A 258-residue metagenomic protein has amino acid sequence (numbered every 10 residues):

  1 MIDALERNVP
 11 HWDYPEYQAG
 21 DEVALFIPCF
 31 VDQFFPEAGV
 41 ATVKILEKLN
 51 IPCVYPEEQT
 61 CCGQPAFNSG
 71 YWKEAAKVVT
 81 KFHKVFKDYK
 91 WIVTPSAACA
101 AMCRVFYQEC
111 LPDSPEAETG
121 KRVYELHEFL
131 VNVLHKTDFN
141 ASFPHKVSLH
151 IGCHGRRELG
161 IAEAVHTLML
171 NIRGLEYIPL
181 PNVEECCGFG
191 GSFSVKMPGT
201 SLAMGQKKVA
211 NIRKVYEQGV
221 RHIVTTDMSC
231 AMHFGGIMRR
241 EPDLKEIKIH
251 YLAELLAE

Functional and structural regions predicted by a protein language model:
M1-E258: Iron-sulfur cluster-binding electron-transfer modules in prokaryotic oxidoreductases
